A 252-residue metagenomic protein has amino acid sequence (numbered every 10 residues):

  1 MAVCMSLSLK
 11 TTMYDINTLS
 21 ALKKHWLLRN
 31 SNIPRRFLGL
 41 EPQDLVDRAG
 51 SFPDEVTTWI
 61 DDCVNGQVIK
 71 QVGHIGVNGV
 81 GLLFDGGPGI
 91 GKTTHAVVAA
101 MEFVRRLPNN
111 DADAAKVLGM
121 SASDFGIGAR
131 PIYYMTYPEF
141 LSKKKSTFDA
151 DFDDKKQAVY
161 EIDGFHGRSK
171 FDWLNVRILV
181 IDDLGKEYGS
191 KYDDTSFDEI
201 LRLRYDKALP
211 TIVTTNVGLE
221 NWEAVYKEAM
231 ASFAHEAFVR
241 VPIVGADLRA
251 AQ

Functional and structural regions predicted by a protein language model:
M1-I69, G73, V239-V241, G245 (+1 more regions): A short, basic N-terminal segment
R35, A122-I127, M230-E236: Short, conserved catalytic or adaptor-binding loops enriched in Gly and charged residues
T57, V104-N175: Short glycine-rich substrate-engagement loop in P-loop NTPases that contacts/grips substrate
N65-G79, D111-S123: Short helix/loop segment immediately N-terminal to the Walker
H74-V97: Walker A/P-loop nucleotide-binding motif
V77-N78, G128-A129, W173-V176, D206-A208: Short loop/turn elements that form and flank the Walker-type P-loop nucleotide-binding site in RecA-like NTPase cores
G79-L83, P131-I132, I178, P210-I212: Residue-level preference for the first positions of well-ordered beta-strands
A100, R105, T147, G164 (+2 more regions): Replace "adjacent to P-loop NTPase cores in ATP/GTP-dependent enzymes" with "adjacent to NTP-binding cores
